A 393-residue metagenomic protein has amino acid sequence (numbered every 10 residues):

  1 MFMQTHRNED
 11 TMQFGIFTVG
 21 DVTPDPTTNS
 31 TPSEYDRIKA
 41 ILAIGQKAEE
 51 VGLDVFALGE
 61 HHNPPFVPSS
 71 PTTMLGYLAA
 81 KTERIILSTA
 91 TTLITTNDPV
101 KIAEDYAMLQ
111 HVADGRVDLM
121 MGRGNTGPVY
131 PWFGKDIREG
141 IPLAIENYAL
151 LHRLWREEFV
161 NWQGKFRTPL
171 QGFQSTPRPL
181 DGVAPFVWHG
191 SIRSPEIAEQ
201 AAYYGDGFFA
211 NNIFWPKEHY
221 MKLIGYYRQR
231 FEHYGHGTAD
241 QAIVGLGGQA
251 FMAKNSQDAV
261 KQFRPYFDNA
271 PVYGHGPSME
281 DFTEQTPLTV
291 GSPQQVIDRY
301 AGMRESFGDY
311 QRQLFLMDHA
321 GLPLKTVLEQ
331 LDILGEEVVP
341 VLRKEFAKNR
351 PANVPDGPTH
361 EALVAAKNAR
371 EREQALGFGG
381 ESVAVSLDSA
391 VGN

Functional and structural regions predicted by a protein language model:
F2-L87, A184, N368-E371, V383-N393: N-terminal beta1-alpha1-beta2 module of alpha/beta enzyme domains
F2-T11, T27, D98-D206, E218-M221 (+4 more regions): Internal, glycine-rich beta/alpha segment that forms the wall or movable "lid" of small-molecule/cofactor binding
F14, G52, E60, L78 (+9 more regions): Conserved, mostly hydrophobic/aromatic
F14-T18, F56-L58, L87-A90, V117-M121 (+4 more regions): Hydrophobic faces of well-ordered beta-strands that scaffold small-molecule active sites in alpha/beta enzyme cores
T23-I38, A90-V100, G182-R193, E284-Q294: Active-site mouth loops of central-metabolism enzymes
V55-L78, L93, N125, N212-W215 (+1 more regions): Glycine-rich, proline-tolerant flexible connector loops at the mouths of alpha/beta enzymes
P65-T91, L143-N147, D332-R343: Alpha-helix-loop-beta-strand connector modules within alpha/beta enzyme cores
E196-A202, Y220-R228, E232-Y273: Aromatic-lined glycan-binding groove of carbohydrate-active enzymes
